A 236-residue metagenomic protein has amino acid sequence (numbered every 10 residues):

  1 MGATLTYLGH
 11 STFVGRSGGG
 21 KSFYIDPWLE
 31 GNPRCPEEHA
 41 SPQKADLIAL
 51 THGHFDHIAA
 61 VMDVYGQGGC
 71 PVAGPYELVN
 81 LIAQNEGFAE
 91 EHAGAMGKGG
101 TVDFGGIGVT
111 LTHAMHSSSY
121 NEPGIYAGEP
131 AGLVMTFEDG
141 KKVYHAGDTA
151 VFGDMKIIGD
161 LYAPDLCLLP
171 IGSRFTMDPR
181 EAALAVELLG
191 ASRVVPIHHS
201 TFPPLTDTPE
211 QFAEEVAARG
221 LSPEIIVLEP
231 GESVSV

Functional and structural regions predicted by a protein language model:
M1-S22, L29-P33, D103-T112, Q211-P223 (+1 more regions): Zn-dependent metallo-beta-lactamase
T4, G66-P71, K141-V143: Short active-site oxyanion
V14-H54, A59-G66, S117-Y126, T149-L161: Pre-active-site segment of Zn-dependent metallo-hydrolases
Y24-P27, A45-G53, A73-Y76, V143-G147 (+3 more regions): Active-site neighborhood of phospho(di)ester-bond hydrolases with catalytic His/Asp-centered motifs
G31-N32, H54-A59, V79-I82, G100-D103 (+5 more regions): Active-site environment of divalent metal-dependent phosphoester hydrolases
E37-S118: Active-site HxH/HxHxD metal-binding segment of metal-dependent hydrolases
P71, E86-T101, A183-V236: Binuclear metal-ion centers of metallo-dependent hydrolases, dominated by the metallo-beta-lactamase
S118-L188: Active-site-proximal loop/helix segments of hydrolase catalytic cores
